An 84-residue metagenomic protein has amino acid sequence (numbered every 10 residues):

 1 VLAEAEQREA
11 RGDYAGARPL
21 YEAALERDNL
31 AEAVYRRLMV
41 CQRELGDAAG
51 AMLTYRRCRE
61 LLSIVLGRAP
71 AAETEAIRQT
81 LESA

Functional and structural regions predicted by a protein language model:
V1-A84: Intrinsically disordered, charged and Pro/Gly-enriched terminal/linker segments that flank large helical-solenoid
